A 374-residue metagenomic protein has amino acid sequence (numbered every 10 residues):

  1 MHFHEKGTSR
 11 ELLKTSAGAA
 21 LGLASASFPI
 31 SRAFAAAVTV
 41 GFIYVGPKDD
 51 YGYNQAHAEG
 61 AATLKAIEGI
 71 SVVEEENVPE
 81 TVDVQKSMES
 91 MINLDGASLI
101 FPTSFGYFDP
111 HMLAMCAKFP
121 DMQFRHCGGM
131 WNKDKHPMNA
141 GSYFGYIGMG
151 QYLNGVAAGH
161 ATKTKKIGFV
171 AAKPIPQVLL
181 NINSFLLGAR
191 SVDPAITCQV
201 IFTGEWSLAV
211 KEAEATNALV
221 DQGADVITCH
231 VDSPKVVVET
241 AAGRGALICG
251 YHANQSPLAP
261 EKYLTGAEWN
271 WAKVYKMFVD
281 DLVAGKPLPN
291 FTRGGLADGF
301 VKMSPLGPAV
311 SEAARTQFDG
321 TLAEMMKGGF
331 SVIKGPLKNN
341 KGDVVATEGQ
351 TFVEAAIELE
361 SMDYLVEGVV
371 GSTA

Functional and structural regions predicted by a protein language model:
M1-E11, T15-F34: N-terminal secretory signal peptides
A36-A374: A residue-level marker of the well-folded mature domains of exported/periplasmic proteins
